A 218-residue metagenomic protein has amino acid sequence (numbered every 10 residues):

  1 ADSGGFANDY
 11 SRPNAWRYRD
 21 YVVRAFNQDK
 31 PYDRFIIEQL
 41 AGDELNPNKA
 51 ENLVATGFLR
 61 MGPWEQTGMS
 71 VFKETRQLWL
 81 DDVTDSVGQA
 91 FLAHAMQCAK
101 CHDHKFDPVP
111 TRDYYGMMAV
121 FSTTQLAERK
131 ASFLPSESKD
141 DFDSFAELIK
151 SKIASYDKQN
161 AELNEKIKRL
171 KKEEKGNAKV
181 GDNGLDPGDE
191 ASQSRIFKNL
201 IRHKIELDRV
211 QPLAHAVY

Functional and structural regions predicted by a protein language model:
A1-S144, P212-V217: Short, structured secondary-structure elements that scaffold catalytic or ligand/cofactor-binding regions
Y115-Y218: Substrate/cofactor-recognition hotspot
